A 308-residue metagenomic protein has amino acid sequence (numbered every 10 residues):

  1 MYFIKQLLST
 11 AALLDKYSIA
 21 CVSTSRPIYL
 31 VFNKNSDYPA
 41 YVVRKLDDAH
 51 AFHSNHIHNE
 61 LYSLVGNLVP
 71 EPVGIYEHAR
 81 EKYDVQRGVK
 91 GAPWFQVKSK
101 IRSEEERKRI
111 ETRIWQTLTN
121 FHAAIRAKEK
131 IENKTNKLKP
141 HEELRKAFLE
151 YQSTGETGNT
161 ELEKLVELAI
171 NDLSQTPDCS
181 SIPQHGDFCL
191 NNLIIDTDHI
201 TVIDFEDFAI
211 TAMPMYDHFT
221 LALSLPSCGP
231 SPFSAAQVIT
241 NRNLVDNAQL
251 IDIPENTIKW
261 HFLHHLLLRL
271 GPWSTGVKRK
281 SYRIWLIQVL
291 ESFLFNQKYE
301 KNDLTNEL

Functional and structural regions predicted by a protein language model:
M1-I19: Juxta-kinase regulatory segment immediately upstream of eukaryotic protein kinase catalytic domains
K5-Q6, A127-H185: An alpha-helical support segment within catalytic cores of ATP-dependent transferases
T24-H53: ATP-binding glycine-rich loop module of kinase domains
P27-F32, N171-P214: Active-site acidic catalytic loop and adjacent metal/ATP-binding pocket of ATP-dependent phosphoryl transfer enzymes
H58-V69, A92-K137, E167, D172-P177 (+1 more regions): Conserved kinase catalytic-core helix
D84-P93: Short pocket-lining segment of the protein kinase catalytic domain that shapes the ATP-binding cleft
M215-D252, L263-S281: Active-site activation/catalytic loop segments of kinase-like enzymes and analogous catalytic loops in related
F233-S234, R269-L308: ATP/Mg2+ or Mg2+-diphosphate-binding catalytic cores that bind nucleotide phosphates or diphosphates via glycine-rich
